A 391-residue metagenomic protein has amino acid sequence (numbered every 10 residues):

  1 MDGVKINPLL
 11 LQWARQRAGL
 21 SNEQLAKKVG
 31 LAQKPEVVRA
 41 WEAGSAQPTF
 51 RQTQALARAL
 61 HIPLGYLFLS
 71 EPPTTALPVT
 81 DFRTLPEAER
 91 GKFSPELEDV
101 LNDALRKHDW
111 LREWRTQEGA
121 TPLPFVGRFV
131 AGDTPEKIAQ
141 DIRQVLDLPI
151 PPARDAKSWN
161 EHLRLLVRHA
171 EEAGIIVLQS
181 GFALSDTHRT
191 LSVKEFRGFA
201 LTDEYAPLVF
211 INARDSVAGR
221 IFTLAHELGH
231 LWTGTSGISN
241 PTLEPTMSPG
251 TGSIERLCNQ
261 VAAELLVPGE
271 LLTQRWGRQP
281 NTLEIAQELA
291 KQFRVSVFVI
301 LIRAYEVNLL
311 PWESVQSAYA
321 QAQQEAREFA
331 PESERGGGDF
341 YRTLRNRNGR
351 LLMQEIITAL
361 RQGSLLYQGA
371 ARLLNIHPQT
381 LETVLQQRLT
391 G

Functional and structural regions predicted by a protein language model:
M1-G391: Active-site hotspot residues in diverse enzymes, especially metal/ion-binding acidic/histidine motifs
